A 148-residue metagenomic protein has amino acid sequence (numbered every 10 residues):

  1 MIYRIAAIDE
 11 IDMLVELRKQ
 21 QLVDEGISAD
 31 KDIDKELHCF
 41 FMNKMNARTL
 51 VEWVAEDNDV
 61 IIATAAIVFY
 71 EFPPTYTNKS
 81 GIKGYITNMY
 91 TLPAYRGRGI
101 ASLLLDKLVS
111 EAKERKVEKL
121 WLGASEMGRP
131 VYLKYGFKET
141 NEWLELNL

Functional and structural regions predicted by a protein language model:
I2-E16: A short beta-loop-alpha structural element at the N-terminal edge of CoA-dependent acyl/N-acetyltransferase catalytic
I5, V117, L133-W143: Conserved acetyl-CoA-binding loop of GNAT-fold acetyltransferases
K19-F41: Conserved GNAT-fold acetyl-CoA-binding loop/helix
M42-V54: A short helix-loop-beta-strand connector motif used in the catalytic cores of GNAT acetyltransferases and, in some
V54, V60-F69, Y85, Y90: Conserved beta-strand in the GNAT
Y95-K107: Conserved acetyl-CoA pyrophosphate-binding loop and the N-cap/start of the following alpha-helix in GNAT-like
L105, A112-A124: Conserved GNAT acetyl-CoA-binding A-motif
L120-P130, E145-L148: Conserved beta-strand-loop-alpha-helix junction that forms the acyl-donor binding cleft
